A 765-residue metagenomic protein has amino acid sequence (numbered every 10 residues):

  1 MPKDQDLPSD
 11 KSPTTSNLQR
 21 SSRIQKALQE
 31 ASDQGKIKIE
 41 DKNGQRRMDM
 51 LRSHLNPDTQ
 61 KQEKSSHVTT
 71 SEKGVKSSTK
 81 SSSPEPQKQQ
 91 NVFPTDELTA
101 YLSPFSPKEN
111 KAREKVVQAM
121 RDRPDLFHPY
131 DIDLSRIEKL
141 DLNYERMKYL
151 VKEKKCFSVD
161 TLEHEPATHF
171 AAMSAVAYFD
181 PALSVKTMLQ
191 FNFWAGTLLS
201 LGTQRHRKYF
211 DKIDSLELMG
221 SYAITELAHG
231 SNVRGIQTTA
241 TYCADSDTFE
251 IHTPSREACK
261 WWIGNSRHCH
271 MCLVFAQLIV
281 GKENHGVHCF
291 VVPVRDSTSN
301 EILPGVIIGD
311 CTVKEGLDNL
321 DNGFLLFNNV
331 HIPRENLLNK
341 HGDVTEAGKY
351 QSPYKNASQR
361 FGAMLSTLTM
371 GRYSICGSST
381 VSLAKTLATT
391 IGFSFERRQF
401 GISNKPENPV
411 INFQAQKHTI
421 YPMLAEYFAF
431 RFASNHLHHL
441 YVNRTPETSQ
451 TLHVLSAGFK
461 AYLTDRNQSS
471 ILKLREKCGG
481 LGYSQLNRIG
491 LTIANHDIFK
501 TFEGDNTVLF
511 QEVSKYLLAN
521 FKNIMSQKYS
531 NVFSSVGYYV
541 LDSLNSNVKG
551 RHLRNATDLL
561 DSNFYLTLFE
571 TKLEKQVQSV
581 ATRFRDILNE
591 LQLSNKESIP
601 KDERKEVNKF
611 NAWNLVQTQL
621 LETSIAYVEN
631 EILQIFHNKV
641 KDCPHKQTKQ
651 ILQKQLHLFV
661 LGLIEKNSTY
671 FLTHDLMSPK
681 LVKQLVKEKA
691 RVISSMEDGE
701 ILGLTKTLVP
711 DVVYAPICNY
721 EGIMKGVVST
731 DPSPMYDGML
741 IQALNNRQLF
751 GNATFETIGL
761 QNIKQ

Functional and structural regions predicted by a protein language model:
P2-Q765: Flavin-dependent oxidoreductase catalytic core characteristic of acyl-CoA dehydrogenase/oxidase-like enzymes
